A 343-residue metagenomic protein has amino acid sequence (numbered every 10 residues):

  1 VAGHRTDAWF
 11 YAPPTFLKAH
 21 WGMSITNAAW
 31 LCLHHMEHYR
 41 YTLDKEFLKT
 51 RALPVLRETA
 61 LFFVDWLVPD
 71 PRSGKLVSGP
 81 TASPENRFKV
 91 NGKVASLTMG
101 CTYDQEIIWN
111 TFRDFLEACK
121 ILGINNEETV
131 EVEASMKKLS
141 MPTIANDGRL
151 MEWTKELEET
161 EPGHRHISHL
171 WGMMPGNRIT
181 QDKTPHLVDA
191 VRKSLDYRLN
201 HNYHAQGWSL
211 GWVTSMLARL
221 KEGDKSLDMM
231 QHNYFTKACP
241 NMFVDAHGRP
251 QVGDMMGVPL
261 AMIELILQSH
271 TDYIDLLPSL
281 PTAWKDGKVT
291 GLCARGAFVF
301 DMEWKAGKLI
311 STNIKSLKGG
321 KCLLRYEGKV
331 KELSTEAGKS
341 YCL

Functional and structural regions predicted by a protein language model:
V1: Carboxylate/His-rich catalytic cores and anion/metal-binding grooves
W9, P13-K45, T50, C101-Y273 (+1 more regions): Active-site core of glycosidic bond-cleaving carbohydrate-active enzymes
H35-A60, D65, P69, S78-P84 (+1 more regions): Primarily short, surface-exposed interaction patches in extracytoplasmic proteins
P54, P80, P175-R178, P281: Proline-rich low-complexity regions
E58-A118: Acidic/histidine-rich catalytic neighborhood
S73, D224-L343: Non-catalytic C-terminal accessory modules of carbohydrate-active enzymes
G79-T81, V132-K138, L277-W284: A glycine-rich phosphate-binding loop feature that marks nucleotide/adenosyl-phosphate handling sites
T81, E156, G176-R178, K305 (+1 more regions): Structured loops at beta-to-helix junctions and adjacent beta-edge loops in soluble globular domains
